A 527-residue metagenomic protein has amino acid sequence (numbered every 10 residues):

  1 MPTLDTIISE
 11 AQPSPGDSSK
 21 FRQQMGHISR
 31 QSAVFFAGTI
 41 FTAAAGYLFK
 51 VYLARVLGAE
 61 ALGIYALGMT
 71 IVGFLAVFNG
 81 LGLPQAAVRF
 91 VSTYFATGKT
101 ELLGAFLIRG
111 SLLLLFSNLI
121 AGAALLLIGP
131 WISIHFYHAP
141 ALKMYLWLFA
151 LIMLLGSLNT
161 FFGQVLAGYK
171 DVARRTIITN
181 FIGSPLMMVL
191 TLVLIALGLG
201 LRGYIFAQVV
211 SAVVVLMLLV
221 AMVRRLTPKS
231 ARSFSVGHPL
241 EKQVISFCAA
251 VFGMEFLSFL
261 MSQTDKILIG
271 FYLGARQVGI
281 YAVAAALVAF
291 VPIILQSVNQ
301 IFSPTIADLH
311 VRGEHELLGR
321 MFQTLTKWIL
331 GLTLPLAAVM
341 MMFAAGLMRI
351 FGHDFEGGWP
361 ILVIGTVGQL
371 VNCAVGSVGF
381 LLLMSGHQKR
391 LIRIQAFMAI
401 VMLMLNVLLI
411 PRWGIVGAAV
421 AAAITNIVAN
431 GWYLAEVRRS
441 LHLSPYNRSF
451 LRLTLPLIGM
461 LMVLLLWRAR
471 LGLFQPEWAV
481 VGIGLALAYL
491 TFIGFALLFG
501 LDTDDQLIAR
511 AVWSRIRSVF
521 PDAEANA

Functional and structural regions predicted by a protein language model:
M1-R22, M462-A527: Membrane-proximal transmembrane or re-entrant/amphipathic helices at the cytosolic face
P2-A11, I40, I108-Y137, L192-L197 (+5 more regions): Alpha-helical transmembrane segments of multi-pass membrane transport and lipid-handling proteins
P2-Q24, I28, L201-A207, L219-S262 (+3 more regions): Interhelical loop/hinge segments that connect adjacent transmembrane helices in multipass membrane
T3-E10, Q24-R89, N118-L126, I152 (+4 more regions): Signature of the first transmembrane helix
R30-Y47, A207-V223, G237-D308, W328 (+2 more regions): Transmembrane helical elements of multi-pass membrane transporters/channels
Y47-A61, S133-F136, I195, F259-F290 (+3 more regions): Helix-terminus/linker motif at the lipid-water interface of multi-pass membrane proteins
S92-L112, I280-A396, W513, F520: Specific pore-lining/lateral-gate transmembrane helices of multi-pass inner-membrane transport and insertion machines
W147, T179-L226, F397-M402, I415-E436 (+1 more regions): Hydrophobic alpha-helical transmembrane segments
